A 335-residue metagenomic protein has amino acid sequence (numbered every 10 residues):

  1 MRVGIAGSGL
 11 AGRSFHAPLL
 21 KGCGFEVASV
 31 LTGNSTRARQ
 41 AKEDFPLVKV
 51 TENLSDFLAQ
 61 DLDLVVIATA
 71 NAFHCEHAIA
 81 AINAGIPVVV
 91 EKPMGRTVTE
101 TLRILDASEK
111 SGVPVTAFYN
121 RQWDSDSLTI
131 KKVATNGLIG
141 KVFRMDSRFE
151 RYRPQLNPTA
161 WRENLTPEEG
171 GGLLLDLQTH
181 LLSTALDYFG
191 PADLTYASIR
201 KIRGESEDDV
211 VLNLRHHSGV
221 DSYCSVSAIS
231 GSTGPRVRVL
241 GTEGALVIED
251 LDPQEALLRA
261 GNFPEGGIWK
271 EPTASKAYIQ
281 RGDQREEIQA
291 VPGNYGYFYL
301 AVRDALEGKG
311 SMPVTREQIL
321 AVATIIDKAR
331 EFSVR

Functional and structural regions predicted by a protein language model:
M1-F45, R335: N-terminal Rossmann-like dinucleotide-binding module
G12, I67, V90, V115-A117 (+1 more regions): Hydrophobic residues in well-ordered beta-strands that form the structural core
F45-A107: Beta-loop-alpha module in the N-terminal Rossmann-like domain of NAD(P)-dependent dehydrogenases, especially those
D56, L64-V66, H217, E286-Q289 (+1 more regions): C-terminal helix-rich "cap/oligomerization" subdomain common to oxidoreductases
R103-R121, K141-M145: Rossmann-fold dehydrogenase core element
R121-Y196, R203: Predominantly a Rossmann-like dinucleotide-binding segment in NAD(P)-dependent oxidoreductases
L182-A256, F298-K309, D327: Contiguous beta-strand/loop segments that form the cofactor/metal-binding neighborhood of enzyme cores
R238-P313, E317: C-terminal glycine/acidic-rich active-site capping loop/insertion
